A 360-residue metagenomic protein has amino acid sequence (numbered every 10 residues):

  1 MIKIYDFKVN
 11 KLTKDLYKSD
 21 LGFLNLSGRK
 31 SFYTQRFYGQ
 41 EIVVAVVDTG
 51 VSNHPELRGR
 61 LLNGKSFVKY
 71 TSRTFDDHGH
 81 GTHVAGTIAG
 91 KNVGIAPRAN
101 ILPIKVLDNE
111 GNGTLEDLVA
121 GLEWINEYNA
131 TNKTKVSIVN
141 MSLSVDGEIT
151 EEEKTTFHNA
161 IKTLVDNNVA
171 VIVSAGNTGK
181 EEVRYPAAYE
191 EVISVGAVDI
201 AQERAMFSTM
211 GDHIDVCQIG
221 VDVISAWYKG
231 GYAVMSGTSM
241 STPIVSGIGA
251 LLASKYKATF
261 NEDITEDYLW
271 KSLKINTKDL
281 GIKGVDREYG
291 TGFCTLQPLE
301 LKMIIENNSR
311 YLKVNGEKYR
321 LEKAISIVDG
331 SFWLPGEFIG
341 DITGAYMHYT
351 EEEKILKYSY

Functional and structural regions predicted by a protein language model:
M1-I42, P55-E56: Protease zymogen maturation seam
Y33-V44, G50-N63, S72-D117, T134-S137 (+4 more regions): Subtilisin-like serine protease catalytic core
D48-V51, R184-K257, W270, F293: Extracellular S/T/G-rich loop segment that most often corresponds to the catalytic His/Ser-adjacent loop
V68, L102, A170-I172, S194 (+2 more regions): Structural detector of well-ordered beta-strand residues that form the stable sheet scaffold of enzyme domains
A85-I88, L102-D108, E116, E123 (+3 more regions): Hydrolase catalytic cores
K91, L107-E191, A201-R204, Y228-T242 (+1 more regions): Substrate-binding/access-modulating region of protease and related hydrolase catalytic domains
K283-L301: Caspase-like cysteine protease fold
L299-Y360: Primary recognition of N-terminal secretory signal peptides and signal-anchoring hydrophobic helices
